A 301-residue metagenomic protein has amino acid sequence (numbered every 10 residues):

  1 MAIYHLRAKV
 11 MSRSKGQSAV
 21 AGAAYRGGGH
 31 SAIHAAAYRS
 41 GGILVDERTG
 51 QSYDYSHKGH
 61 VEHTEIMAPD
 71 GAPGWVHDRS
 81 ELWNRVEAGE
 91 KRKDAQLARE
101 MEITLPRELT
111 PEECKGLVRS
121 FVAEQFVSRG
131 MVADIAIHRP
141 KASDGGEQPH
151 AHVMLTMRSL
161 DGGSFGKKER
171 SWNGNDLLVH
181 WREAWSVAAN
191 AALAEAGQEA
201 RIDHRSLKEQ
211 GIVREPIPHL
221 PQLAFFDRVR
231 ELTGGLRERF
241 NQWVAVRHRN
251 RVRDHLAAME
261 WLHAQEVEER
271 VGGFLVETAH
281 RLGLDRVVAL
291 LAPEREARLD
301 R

Functional and structural regions predicted by a protein language model:
M1-R301: N-terminal nicking endonuclease/strand-transfer module with a His-rich metal-binding environment and a catalytic Tyr
